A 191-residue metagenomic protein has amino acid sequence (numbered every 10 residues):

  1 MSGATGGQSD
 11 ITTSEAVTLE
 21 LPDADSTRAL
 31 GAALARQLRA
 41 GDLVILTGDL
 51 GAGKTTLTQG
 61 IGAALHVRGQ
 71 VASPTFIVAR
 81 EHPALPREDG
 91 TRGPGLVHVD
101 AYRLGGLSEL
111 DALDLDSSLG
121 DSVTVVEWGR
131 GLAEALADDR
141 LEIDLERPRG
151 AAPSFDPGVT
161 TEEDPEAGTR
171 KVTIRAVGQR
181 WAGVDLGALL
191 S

Functional and structural regions predicted by a protein language model:
S2-D10, V17, D116-S191: Short phosphate-coordinating micro-motif centered on Lys-Gly-acidic
T13-D23: Short amphipathic
A35-G41: Phosphate-binding P-loop
V44-L46: Hydrophobic anchor at the beta1->P-loop junction of P-loop NTPases
D49: P-loop (Walker A) phosphate-binding loop of NTP-binding proteins
K54: Conserved lysine of the Walker
Q70-T75, E81-R130: Conserved nucleotide-sensing/catalytic segment adjacent to the nucleotide-binding pocket in NTP-handling enzymes
